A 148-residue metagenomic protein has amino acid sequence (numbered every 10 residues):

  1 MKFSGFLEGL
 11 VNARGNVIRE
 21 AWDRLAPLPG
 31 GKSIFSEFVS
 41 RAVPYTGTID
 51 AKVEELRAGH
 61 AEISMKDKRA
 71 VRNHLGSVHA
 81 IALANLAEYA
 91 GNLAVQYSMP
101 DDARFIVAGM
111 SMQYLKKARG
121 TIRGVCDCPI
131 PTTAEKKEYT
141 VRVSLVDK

Functional and structural regions predicted by a protein language model:
M1-G30, R119, P129-K148: HotDog/MaoC-like acyl-thioester-processing domains
G31-S40, Y45, G124-C126: Short Pro/Gly-enriched beta-strand edge/turn motifs at strand-loop
G47, I106, I122, Y139-V141: Hydrophobic core residues within well-ordered beta-strands of beta-rich domains
G47-V53, A108-Q113: Short structured motifs
T48-V78: Catalytic strand-loop segment that frames the active site of acyl-thioester-processing enzymes
L56-G59, L115-G120, D147-K148: A short, structured loop/turn motif at beta-sheet edges
K66-S98: A short mixed-secondary-structure module that forms the rim of ligand-binding clefts
L93-P129: Hydrophobic beta-strand-centered segment that forms part of the acyl-chain substrate-binding groove
